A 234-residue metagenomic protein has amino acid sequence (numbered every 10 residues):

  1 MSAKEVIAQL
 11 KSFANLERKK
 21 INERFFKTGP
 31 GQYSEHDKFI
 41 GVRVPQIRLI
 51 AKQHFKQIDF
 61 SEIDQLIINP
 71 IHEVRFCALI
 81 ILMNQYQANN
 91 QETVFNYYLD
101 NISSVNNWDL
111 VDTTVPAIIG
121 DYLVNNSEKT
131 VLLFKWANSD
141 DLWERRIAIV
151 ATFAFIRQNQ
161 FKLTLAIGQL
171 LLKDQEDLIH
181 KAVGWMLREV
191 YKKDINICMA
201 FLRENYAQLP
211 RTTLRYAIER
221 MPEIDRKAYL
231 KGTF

Functional and structural regions predicted by a protein language model:
M1-F234: Alpha-helical scaffold domains
